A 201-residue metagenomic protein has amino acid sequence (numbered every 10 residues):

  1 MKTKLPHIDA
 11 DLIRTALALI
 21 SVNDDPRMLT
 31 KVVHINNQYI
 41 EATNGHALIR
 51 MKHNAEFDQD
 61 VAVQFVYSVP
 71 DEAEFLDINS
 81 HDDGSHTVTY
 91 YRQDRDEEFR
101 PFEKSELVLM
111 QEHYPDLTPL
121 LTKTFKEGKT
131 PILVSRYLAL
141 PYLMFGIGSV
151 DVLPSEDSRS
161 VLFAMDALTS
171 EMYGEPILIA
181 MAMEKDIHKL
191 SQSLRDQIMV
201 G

Functional and structural regions predicted by a protein language model:
M1-G201: DNA polymerase processivity clamps
